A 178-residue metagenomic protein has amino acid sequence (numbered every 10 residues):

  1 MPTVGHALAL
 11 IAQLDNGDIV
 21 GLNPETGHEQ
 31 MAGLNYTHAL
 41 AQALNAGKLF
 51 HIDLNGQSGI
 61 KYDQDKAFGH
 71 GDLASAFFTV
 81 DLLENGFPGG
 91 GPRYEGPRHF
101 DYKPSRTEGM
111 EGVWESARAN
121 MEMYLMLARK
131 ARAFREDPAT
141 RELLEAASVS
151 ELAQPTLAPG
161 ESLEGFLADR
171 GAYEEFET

Functional and structural regions predicted by a protein language model:
M1-T178: Histidine-acidic metal/acid-base catalytic patches
